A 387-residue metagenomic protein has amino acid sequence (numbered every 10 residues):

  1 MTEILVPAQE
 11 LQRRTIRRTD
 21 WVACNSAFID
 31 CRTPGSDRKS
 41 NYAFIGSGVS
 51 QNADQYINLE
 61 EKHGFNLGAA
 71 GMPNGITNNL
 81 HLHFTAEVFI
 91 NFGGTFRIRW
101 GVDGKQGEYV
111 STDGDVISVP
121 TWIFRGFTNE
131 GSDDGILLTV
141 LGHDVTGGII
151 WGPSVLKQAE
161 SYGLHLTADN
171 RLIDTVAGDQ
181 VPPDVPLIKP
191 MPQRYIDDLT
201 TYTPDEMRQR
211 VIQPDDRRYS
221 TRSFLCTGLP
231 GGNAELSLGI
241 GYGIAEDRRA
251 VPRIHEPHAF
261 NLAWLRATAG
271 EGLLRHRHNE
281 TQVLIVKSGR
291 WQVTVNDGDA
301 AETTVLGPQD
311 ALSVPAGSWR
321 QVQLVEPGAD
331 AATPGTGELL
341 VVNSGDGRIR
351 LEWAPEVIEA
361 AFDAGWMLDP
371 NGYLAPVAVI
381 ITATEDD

Functional and structural regions predicted by a protein language model:
M1-H63, T167-H258, P370-D387: A short, N-terminal "cap"/entry segment at the start of jelly-roll beta-barrel domains of the cupin/DSBH fold
T2-I4, F124-T200, Q321-D387: Double-stranded beta-helix
G46-Y56, N66-H83, I244-R249, N261-H278 (+1 more regions): Conserved short histidine dyad/triad with adjacent acidic residue
Q55-E60, T77-H83, W100, E108-Y109 (+6 more regions): Short histidine-centered beta-strand/loop micro-motifs that create catalytic or ligand/metal-coordination sites
H63, A86, V102-P120, D297-A316: Short acidic-glycine-tyrosine-enriched beta hairpin
G71, I90, V110, R266 (+3 more regions): Residue-level "contact hotspot" at macromolecular interaction interfaces
P73-N74, F84-G101, A269-E271, H278-D297: Glycine- and acidic-residue-biased ligand/ion/polar-headgroup-sensing regions
T77-N79, R97, V116-I117, T121-G126 (+4 more regions): Histidine-centered metal-chelating micro-motifs
